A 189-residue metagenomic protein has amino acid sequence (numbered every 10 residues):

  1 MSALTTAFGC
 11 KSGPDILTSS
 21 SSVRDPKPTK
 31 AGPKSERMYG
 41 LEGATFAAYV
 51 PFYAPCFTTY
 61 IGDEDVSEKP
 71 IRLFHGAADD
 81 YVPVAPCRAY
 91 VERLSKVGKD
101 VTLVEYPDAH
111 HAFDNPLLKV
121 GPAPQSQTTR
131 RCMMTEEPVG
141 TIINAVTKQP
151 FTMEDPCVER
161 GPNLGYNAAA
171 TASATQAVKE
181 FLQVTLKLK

Functional and structural regions predicted by a protein language model:
M1-E68, A78-Y81, A85: Primarily recognizes the serine-hydrolase "nucleophile elbow" in alpha/beta-hydrolase and SGNH/GDSL folds
T5, T45, L73, A85-A89 (+4 more regions): Extracytoplasmic/secreted proteins, especially bacterial periplasmic and envelope-associated proteins
K11, G32, S95-K99, Q183-K187: Sec-exported extracytoplasmic/periplasmic mature domains
T18, P70, D100-T102: Residues at the starts of beta-strands that form the adenosine-phosphate
R72-H75, D79, Y106: Short beta-strand/loop motif that positions the catalytic acidic residue of the alpha/beta-hydrolase fold
P83-R93, L118: Short alpha-helix in the alpha/beta-hydrolase fold that links the catalytic acid
D100-K189: C-terminal catalytic histidine-bearing segment of alpha/beta-hydrolase fold enzymes
